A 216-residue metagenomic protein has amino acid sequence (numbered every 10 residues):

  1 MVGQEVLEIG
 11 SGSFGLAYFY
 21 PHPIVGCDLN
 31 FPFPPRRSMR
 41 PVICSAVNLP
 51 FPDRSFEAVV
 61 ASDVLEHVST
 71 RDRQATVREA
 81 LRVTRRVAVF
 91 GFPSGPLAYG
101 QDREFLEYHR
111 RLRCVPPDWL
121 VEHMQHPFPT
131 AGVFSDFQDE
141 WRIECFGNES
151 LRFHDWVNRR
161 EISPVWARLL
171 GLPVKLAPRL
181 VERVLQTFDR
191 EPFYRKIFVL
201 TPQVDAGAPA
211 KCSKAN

Functional and structural regions predicted by a protein language model:
M1-G100, F198-P202: Conserved SAM-binding loop
T70-C212: S-adenosyl-L-methionine-dependent methyltransferase catalytic module, highlighting the catalytic core
